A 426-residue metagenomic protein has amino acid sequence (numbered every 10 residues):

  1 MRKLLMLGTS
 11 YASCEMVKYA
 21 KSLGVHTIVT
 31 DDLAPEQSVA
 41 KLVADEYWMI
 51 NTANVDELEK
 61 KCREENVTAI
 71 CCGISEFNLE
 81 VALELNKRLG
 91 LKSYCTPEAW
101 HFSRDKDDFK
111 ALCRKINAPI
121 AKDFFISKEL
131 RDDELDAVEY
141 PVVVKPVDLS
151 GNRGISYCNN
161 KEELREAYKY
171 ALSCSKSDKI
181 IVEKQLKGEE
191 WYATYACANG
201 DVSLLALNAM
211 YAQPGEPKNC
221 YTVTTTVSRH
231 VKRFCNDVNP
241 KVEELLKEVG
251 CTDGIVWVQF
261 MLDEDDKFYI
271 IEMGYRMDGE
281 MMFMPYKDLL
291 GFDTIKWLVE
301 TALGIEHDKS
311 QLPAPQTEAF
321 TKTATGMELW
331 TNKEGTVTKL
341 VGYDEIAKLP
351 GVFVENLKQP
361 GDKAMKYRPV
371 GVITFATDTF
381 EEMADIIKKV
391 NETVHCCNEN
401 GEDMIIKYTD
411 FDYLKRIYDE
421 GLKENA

Functional and structural regions predicted by a protein language model:
M1-A99, I305-E306, P313, T331 (+2 more regions): ATP-binding N-terminal substructure of ATP-dependent carboxylate-amine bond-forming enzymes
D56-E57, R131-D133, L164-R165, E334-L340 (+1 more regions): Short, conserved charged micro-motifs
K87-G154, K161: A conserved helix-loop-beta module that forms one wall/lid of the active-site cleft in ATP-utilizing catalytic domains
I155-F268, M277: Internal nucleotide-binding/catalytic subdomain
N159, Y195, L329-K333, I373-T379: Short beta-strand-to-loop capping motifs
D237-W257, E264, G274-E334: Active-site "cap" helix and flanking loop/linker of ATP-utilizing ligase/carboxylase catalytic domains
L329-Q359: Glycine-rich active-site loop/lid that clamps phosphate-bearing ligands
